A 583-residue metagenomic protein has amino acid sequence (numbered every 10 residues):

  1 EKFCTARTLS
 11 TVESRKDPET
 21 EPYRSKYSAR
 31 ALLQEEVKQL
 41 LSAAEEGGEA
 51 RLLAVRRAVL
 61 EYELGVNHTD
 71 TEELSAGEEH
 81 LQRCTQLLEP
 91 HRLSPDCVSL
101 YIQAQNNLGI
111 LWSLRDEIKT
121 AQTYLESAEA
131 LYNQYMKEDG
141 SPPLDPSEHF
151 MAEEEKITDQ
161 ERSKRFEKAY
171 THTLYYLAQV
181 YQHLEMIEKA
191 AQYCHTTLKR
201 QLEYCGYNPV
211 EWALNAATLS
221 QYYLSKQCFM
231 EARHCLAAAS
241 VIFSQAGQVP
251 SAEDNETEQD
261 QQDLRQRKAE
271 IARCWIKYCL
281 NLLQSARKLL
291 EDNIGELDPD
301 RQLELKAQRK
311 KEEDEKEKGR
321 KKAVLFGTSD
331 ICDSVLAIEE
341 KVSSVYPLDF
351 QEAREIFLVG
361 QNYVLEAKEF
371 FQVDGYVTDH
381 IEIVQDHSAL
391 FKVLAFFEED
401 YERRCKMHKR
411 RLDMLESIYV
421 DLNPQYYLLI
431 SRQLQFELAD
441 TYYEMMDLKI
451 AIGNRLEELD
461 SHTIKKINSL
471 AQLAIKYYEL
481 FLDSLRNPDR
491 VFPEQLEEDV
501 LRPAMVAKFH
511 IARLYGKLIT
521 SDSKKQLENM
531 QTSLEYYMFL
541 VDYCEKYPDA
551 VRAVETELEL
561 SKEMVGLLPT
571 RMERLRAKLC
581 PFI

Functional and structural regions predicted by a protein language model:
E1-K2, Q531-I583: C-terminal non-catalytic interaction modules
C4-T8, R56-E63, N67, L100-N107 (+15 more regions): "A position-specific structural signal for the A-helix of alpha-solenoid helical repeats
P18-A44, E72-P90, E117-E155, L184-Q201 (+6 more regions): Helix-turn-helix repeat elements of alpha-solenoid scaffolds
P18-P22, Y62, T69, A76 (+13 more regions): Hydrophobic/aromatic side-chain positions at a characteristic register within alpha-helices of tetratricopeptide repeats
V37-A54, L87-S99, Y132-E167, R200-N208 (+5 more regions): Flexible helix-coil transition and linker loops at the boundaries of alpha-helical arrays
A50-R57, S94-Y101, S163-F166, Y170 (+20 more regions): Residues that mark the junctions of alpha-helical repeat units in TPR/alpha-solenoid scaffolds
T71, R115, L177, L184 (+9 more regions): Structural motif corresponding to the intra-repeat A-B loop/turn of tetratricopeptide repeats
K137-I157, A272-R273, K277-F357, L448-K449: Acidic, serine/threonine- and proline-enriched intrinsically disordered linkers and terminal tails in large eukaryotic
